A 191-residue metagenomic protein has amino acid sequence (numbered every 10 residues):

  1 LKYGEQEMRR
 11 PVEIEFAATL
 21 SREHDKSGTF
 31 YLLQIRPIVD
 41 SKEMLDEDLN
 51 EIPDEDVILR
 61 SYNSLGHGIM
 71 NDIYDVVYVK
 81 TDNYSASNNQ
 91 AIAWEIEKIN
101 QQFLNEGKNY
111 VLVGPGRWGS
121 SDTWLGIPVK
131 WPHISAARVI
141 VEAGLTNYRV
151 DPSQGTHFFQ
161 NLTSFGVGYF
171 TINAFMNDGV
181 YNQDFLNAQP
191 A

Functional and structural regions predicted by a protein language model:
L1-A191: Conserved divalent-metal-coordinating catalytic cores that perform phosphate/pyrophosphate/nucleotidyl transfer
